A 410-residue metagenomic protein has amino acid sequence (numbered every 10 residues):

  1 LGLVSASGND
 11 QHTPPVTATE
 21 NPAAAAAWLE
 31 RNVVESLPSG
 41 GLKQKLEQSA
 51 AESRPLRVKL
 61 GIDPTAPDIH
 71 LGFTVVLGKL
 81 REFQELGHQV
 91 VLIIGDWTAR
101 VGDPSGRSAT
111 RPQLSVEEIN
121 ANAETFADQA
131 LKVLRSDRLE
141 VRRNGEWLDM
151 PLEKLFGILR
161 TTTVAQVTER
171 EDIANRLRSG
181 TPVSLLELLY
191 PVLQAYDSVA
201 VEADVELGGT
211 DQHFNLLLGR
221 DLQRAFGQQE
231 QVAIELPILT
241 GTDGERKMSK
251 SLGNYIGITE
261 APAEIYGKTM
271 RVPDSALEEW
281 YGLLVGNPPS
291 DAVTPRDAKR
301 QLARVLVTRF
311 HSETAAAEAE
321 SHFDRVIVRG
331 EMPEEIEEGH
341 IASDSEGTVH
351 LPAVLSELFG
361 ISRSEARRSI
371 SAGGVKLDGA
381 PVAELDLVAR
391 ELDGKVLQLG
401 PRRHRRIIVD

Functional and structural regions predicted by a protein language model:
L1-T13: N-terminal amphipathic/basic-hydrophobic helices that include classical n-h-c signal peptides and signal-anchor
T13-K59: Positively charged, low-complexity intrinsically disordered leader regions
S39, Q44-P104, V205-H213, G219: N-terminal catalytic cores of NTP/NDP-binding nucleotidyl/phosphoryl-transfer enzymes
R81-V133: Well-ordered mid-protein domain cores that form the structural environment of catalytic cofactors
G102-G106, P151-G157, G244-M248: Short acidic, glycine/serine/threonine-rich loops at helix termini
P112-E235: Divalent-metal (Mg2+/Mn2+/Ca2+)-assisted nucleotide/phosphate chemistry catalytic cores
L222-D410: Conserved nucleotide- and phosphate/pyrophosphate-binding catalytic cores in adenylate/nucleotidyl-handling enzymes
